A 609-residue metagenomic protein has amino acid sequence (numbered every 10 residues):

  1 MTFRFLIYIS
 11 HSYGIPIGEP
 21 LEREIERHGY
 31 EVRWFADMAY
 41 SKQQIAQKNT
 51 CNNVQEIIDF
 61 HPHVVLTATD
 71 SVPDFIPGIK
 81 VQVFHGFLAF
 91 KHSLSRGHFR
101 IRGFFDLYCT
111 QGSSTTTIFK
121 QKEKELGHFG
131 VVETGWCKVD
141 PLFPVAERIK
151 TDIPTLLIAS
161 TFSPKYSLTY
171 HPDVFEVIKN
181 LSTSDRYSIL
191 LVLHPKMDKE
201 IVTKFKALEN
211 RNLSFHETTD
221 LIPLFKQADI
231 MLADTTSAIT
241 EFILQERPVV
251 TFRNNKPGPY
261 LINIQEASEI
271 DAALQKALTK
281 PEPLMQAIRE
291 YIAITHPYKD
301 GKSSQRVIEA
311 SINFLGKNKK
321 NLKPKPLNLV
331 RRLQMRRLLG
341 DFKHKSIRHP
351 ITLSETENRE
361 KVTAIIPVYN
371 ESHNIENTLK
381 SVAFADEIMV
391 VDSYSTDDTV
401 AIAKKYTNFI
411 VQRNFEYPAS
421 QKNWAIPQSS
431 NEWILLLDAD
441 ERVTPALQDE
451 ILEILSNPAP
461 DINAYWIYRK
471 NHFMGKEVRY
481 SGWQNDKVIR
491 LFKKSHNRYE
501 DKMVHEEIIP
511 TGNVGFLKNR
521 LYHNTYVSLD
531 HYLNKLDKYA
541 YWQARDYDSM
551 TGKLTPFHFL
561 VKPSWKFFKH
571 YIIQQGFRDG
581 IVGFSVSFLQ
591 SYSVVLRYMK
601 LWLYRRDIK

Functional and structural regions predicted by a protein language model:
L6-F143: Active-site and donor-binding regions of nucleotide-sugar-utilizing enzymes
G14-E24, C137-K204, K299, S303-Q305: Conserved catalytic-core segment of nucleotide-activated headgroup transferases in glycan assembly
D70-S71, I76-F84, T218-L261: A donor-sugar binding/catalytic signature common to diverse glycosyltransferases and related nucleotide-sugar
M197, S381, D392-A401, D438: A conserved acidic beta->alpha catalytic loop
L278-N358: C-terminal amphipathic helix plus adjacent low-complexity, charged tail appended to glycosyltransferase catalytic
I365-F384: Short, well-formed alpha-helical segments that are part of the catalytic scaffolds of diverse glycosyltransferases
V400-S430: Conserved donor nucleotide-binding strand/loop of the catalytic core
S420-I426, E432-W433, L437, T444-I608: Catalytic-site signature of metal-activated, phosphate-bearing donor transferases, centered on the GT-A/GT-A-like
